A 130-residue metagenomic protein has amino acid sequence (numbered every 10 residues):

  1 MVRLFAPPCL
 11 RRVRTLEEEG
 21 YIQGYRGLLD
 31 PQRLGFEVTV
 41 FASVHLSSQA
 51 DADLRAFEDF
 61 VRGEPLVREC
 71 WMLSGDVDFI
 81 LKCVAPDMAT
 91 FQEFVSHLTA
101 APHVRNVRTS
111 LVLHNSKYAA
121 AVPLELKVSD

Functional and structural regions predicted by a protein language model:
M1-D130: A compositional/biophysical signature of low hydrophobicity enriched in polar/charged and small residues
